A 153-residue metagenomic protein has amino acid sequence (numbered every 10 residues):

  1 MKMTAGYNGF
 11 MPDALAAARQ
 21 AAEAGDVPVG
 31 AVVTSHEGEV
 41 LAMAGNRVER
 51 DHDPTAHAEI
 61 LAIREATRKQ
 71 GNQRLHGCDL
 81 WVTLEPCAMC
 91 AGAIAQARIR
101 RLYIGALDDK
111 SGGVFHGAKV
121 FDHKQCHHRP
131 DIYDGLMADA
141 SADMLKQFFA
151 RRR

Functional and structural regions predicted by a protein language model:
M1-A24, V40, Q73, P86-R153: Zinc-dependent deaminase
A14, A18-A21, A31, A42 (+2 more regions): Small-residue (primarily alanine) positions within well-ordered alpha-helices, especially packing/interaction faces
V29-G38: Short beta-strand scaffold segments in enzyme catalytic cores
S35-H36, R64, H76: A cytosolic small-molecule/anion-sensing beta-strand core signal
L41-V48: Short beta->alpha transition motifs characteristic of CBS
R50-I60: A short, polar/charged loop-to-alpha-helix boundary motif
N72-L84: Immediate flanking context of iron-sulfur cluster ligation sites
